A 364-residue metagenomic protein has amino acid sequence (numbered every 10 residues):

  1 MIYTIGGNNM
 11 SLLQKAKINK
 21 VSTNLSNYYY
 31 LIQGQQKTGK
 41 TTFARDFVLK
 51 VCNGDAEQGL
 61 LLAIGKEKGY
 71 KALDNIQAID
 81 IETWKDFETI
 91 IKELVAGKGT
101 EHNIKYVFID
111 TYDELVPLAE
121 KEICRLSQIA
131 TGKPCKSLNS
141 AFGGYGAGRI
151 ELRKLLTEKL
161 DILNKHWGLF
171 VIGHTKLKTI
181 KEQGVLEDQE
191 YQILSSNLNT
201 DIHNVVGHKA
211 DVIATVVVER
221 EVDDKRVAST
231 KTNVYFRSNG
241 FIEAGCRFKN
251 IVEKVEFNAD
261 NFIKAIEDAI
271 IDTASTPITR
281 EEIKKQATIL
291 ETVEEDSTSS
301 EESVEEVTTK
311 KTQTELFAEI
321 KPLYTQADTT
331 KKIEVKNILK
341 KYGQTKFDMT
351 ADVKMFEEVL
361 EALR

Functional and structural regions predicted by a protein language model:
I2-G34, T38, K66, E82 (+1 more regions): Interfaces that engage single-stranded nucleic acids at replication/repair/recombination sites
I2-S11, G99-E101, Y106, K121 (+1 more regions): OB-fold ssDNA-binding interfaces and closely related basic DNA-contact patches used across DNA replication/repair
K15, K20-N103, I109, E114-L118: Conserved P-loop
D55-Q58, K165-W167, H208-V212: Short glycine-/polar-rich loops that comprise or flank the Walker A/P-loop and associated switch/sensor motifs
L61-A63, Y106-I109, G168-G173, A214-T215 (+1 more regions): A structural signal for short, well-ordered beta-strand segments and their strand-loop junctions that often border
G65-G69, Y112-E114, T175-I180, E219-V222 (+1 more regions): Conserved nucleotide-binding/hydrolysis micro-motifs of P-loop NTPases
T111-D201: P-loop NTPase motor core
K181-E294: Conserved GTP-binding G-domain of TRAFAC-class P-loop NTPases and closely related GTPase folds
